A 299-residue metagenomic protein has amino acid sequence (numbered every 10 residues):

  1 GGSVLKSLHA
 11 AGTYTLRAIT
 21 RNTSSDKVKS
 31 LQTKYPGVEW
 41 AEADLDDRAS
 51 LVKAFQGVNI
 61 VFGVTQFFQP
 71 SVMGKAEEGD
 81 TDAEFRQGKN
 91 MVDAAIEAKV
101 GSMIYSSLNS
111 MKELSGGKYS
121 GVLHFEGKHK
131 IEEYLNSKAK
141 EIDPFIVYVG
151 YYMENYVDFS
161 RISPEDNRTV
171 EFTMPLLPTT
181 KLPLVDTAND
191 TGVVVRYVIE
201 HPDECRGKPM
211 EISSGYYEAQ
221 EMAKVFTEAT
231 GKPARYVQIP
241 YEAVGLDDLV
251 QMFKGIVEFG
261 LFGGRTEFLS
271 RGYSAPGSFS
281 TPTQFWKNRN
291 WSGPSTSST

Functional and structural regions predicted by a protein language model:
G1-T33, D46-A49, A54-Q56, G63-R86 (+4 more regions): Oxidoreductase cofactor-interface core, primarily capturing Rossmann-like NAD(P)-dependent enzymes
G37: Phosphate/pyrophosphate-binding loop motifs in nucleotide- or prenyl diphosphate-using proteins
A43: Cofactor-binding loops of NAD(P)H-dependent oxidoreductases, dominated by short-chain dehydrogenase/reductases
Y241-T299: A hydrophobic C-terminal alpha-helical subdomain
